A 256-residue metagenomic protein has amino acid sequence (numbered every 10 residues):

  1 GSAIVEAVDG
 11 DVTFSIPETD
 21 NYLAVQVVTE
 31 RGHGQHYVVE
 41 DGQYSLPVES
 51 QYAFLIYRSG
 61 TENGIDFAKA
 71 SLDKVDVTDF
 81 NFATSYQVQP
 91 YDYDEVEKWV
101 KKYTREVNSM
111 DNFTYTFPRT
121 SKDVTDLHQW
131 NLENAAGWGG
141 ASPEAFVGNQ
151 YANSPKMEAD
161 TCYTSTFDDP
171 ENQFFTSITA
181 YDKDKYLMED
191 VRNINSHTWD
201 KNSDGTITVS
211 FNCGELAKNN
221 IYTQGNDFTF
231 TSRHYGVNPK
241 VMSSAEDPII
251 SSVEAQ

Functional and structural regions predicted by a protein language model:
G1-Q256: A compositional/structural signature for long, glycine/proline-rich flexible linkers and loops on extracytoplasmic
